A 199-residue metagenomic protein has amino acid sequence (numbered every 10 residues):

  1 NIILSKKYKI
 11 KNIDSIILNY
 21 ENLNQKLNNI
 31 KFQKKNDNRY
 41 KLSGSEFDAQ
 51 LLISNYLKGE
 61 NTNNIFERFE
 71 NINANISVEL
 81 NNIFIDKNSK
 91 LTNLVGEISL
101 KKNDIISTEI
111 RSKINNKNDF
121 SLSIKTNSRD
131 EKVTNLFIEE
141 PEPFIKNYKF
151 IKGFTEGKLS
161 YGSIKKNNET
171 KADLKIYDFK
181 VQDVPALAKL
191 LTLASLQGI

Functional and structural regions predicted by a protein language model:
N1-I199: Membrane-proximal interfacial segments on either side of biological membranes
